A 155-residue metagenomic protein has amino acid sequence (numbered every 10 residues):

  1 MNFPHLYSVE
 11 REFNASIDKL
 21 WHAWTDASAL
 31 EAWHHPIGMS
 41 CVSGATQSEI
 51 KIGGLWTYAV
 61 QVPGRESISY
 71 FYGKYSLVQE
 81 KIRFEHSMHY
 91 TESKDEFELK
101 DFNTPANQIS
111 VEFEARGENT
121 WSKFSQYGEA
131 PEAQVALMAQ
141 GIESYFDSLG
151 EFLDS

Functional and structural regions predicted by a protein language model:
M1-C41: Hydrophobic ligand-binding cavity/cleft-lining segments
F3, S48-I50, R65-S69, D101-P105 (+2 more regions): A generic structural micro-feature
L6-S8, S43, S67-Y72, P105-I109: Short, surface-exposed coil-to-beta transition loops
V9-F13, Y75, V111, F124-Q126: A structural signal for short, well-ordered beta-strand segments
I17-D18, E49-K51, S76-F84, E112-W121 (+2 more regions): A short, structured loop/turn motif at beta-sheet edges
L20, L30, W56, Y75 (+4 more regions): Hydrophobic pocket/interface hotspot
S43-S93: Glycine-rich portal/gate segments that line the openings of hydrophobic small-molecule binding cavities
E85-M88, S93-E143: Beta-strand/loop substructures that line and gate deep hydrophobic ligand-binding cavities in soluble
